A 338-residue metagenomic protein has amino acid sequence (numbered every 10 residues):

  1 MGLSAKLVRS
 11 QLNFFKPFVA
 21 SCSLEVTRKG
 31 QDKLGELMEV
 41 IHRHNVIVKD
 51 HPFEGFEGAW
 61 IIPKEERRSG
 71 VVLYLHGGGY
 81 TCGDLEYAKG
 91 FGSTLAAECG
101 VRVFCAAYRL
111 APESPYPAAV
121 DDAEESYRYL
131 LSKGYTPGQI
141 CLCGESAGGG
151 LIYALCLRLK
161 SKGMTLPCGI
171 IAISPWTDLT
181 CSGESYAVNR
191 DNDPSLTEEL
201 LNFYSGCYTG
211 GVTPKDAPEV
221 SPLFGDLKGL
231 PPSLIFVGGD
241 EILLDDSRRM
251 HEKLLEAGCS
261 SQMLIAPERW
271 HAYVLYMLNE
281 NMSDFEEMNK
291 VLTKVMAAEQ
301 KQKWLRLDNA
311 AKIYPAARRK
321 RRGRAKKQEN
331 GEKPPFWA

Functional and structural regions predicted by a protein language model:
M1-E66, T293, A297-R319, G323-R324: A glycine/proline-hinged amphipathic helix-loop "lid/cap" segment that gates access to hydrophobic ligand pockets
S69-G77: Short beta-strand element of the alpha/beta-hydrolase
C82-S93, D246: The serine-hydrolase catalytic nucleophile loop
L85, F104-Q139, N279-M282: Catalytic nucleophile-loop/oxyanion-hole region of alpha/beta-hydrolase and closely related hydrolase-like folds
G144, G148, I152: Gly/Ala-rich beta-loop-alpha elbow adjacent to hydrolase catalytic centers
L157-T213, G229: Hydrolase active-site cap/lid region
I235-V237: Short beta-strand/loop motif that positions the catalytic acidic residue of the alpha/beta-hydrolase fold
R249, L255-R318: C-terminal catalytic histidine-bearing segment of alpha/beta-hydrolase fold enzymes
